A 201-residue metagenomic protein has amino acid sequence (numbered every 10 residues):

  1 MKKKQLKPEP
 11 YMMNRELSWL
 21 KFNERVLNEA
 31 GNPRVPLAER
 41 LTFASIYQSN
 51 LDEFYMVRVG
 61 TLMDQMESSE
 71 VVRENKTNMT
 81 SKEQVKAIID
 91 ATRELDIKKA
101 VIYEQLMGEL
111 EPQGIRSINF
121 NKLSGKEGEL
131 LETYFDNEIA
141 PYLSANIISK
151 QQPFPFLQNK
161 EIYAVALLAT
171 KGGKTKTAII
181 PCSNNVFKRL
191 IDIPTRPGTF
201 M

Functional and structural regions predicted by a protein language model:
K2-M201: N-terminal non-catalytic structural scaffold regions of very large proteins
